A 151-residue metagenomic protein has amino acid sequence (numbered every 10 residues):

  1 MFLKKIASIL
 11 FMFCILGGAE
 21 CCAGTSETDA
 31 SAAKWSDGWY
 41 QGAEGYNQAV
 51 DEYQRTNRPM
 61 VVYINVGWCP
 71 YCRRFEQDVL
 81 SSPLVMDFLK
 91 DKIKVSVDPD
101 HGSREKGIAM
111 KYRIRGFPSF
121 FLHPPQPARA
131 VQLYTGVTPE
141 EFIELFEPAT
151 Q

Functional and structural regions predicted by a protein language model:
M1-S8: Bacterial N-terminal signal peptides that target proteins for export
I9-G18: Bacterial N-terminal signal peptides
A19, V66-F75: Short, thiol/selenol-centered motifs that function as redox-active sites or metal-ligating centers
T25-T56, Q151: N-terminal leader/targeting and pre-domain segments
W39-G42, V85-R104: Thiol-based oxidoreductase modules, predominantly thioredoxin-like and allied folds used for disulfide exchange
T56-G67: Short active-site neighborhood of thiol/selenol oxidoreductases, capturing the structured segment around
C72-F88: Typically the conserved alpha-helix immediately C-terminal to a functionally engaged Cys/Sec in thioredoxin-like
R115-Q151: Non-catalytic, surface beta->alpha helical segment in thiol-disulfide oxidoreductase systems
